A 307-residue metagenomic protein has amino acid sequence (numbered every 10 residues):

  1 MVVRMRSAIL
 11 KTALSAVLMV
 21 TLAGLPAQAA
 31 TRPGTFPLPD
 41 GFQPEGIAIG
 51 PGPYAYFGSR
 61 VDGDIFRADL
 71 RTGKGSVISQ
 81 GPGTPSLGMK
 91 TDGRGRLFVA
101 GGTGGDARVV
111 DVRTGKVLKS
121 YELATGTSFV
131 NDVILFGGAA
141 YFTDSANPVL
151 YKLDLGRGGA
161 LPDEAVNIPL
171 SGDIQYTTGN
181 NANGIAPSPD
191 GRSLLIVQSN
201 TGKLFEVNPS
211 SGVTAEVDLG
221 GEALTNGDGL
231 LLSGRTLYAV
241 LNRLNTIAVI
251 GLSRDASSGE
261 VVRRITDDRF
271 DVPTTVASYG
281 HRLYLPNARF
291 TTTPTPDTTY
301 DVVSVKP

Functional and structural regions predicted by a protein language model:
V2-A29: Secretory targeting and sorting signals
T31-L38, G73-Q80, K116-L123, E164-T177 (+2 more regions): A short beta-strand motif characteristic of beta-propeller blades
P39-A55, G81-L97, A124-Y141, G172-S193 (+2 more regions): Beta-rich, blade/repeat-based domains predominating in secreted/periplasmic proteins but also intracellular
Y56-V61, T91-D92, L97-G104, Y141-A146 (+4 more regions): Conserved beta-strand positions in repeat-built beta-propeller and related beta-rich domains
G63-I65, G105-A107, P148-Y151, G202-L204 (+3 more regions): Structural signal for beta-propeller blades
D69-G73, D111-K116, D154-G159, N208-G212 (+2 more regions): Short loop/turn segments that connect beta-strands within beta-propeller blades
G105-A139, T143, N147-V149, L170-D173: Asp-box/WD-like beta-propeller blade repeats and closely related beta-sheet repeat scaffolds
T275-P307: Blade-level signature of beta-propeller repeat domains, shared across WD40, Kelch, NHL, RCC1 and BNR/Asp-box propellers
